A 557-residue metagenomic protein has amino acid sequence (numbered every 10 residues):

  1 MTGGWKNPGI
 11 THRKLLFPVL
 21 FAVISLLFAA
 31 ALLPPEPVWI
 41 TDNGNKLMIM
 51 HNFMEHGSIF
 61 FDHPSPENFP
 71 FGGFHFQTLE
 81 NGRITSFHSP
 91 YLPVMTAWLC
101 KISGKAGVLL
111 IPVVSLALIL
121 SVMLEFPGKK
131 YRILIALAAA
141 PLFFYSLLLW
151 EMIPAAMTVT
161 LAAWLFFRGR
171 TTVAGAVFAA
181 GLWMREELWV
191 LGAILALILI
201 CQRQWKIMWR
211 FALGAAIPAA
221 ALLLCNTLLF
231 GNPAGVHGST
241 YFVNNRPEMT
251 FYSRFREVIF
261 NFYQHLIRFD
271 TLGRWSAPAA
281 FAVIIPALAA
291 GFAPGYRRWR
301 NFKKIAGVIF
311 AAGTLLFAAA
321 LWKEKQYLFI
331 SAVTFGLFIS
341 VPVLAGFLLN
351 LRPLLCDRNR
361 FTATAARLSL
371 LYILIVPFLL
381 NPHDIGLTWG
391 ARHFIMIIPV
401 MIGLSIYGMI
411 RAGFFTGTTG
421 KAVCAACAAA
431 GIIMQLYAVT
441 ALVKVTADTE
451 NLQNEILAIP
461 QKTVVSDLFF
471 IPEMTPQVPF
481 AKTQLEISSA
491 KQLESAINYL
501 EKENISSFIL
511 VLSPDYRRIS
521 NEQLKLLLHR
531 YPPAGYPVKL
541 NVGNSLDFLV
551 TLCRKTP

Functional and structural regions predicted by a protein language model:
M1, K14-A22, A176, L213-A216 (+6 more regions): Signature aromatic-anchored transmembrane alpha helix within multi-pass, membrane-resident enzymes that catalyze glycan
W5, F167, V190-L224, F281-R298: Perimembrane helix-loop-helix junctions
N68-E80, F230-L354: Membrane-lumen/periplasm interface segments of multi-pass, membrane-embedded glycan/lipid transferases
W98, A106-K130, A156, L161 (+1 more regions): Transmembrane-helix motifs of polytopic, lipid-linked glycan transferases
S121-L124, A138, P154-F178, A196-I198 (+1 more regions): Specific aromatic-rich, kink-prone transmembrane helix
F144-A155: Short acidic/glycine- and proline-prone juxtamembrane loop motifs at membrane-interface regions of multi-pass membrane
M184, F329-F347, T364, I385-A412: Hydrophobic/aromatic-rich transmembrane helices and adjacent perimembrane loops
T388, A422-V478, L485: Membrane-embedded, lumen/periplasm-facing catalytic core of multi-pass transferases that use lipid-linked donors
